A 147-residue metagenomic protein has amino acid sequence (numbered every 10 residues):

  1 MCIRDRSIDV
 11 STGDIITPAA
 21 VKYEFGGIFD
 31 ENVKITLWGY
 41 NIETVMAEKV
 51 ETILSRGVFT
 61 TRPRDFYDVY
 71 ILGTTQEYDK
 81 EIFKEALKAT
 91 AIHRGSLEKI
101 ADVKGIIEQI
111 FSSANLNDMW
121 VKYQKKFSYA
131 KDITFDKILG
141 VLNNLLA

Functional and structural regions predicted by a protein language model:
R4-A147: Structured mid-to-C-terminal alpha-helical surface segments
